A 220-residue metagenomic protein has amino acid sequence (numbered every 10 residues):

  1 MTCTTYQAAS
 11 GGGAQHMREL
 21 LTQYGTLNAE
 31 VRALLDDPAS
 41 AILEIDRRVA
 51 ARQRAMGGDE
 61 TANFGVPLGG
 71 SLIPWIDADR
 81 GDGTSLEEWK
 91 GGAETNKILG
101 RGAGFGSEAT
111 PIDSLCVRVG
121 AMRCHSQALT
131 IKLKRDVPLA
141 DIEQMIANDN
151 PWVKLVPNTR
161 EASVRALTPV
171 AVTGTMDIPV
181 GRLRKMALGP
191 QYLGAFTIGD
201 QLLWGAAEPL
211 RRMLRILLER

Functional and structural regions predicted by a protein language model:
M1-M145: Active-site-lining helix/loop region of Rossmann-like oxidoreductase modules
G106-R220: C-terminal active-site/capping subdomain that shapes the small-molecule cofactor and substrate pocket of enzyme
